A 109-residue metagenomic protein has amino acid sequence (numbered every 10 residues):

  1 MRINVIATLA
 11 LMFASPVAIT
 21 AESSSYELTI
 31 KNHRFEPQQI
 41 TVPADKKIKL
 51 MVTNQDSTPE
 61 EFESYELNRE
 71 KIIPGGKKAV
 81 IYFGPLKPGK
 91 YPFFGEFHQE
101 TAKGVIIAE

Functional and structural regions predicted by a protein language model:
M1-V5: Positively charged n-region of N-terminal signal peptides that target proteins for export
A14-P16: N-terminal signal peptide c-region/cleavage motif recognized by signal peptidases
A21-E27, R34, P74-E109: Extracellular/periplasmic metallocenter environments
Q38, K46-L50: Structural beta-strand segments of beta-rich domains
Q38-I40, N68-I72: Beta-strand-rich interaction surfaces with strong enrichment in secreted/lumenal proteins
I48, T58-E60, A102-G104: Short beta-strand/loop motifs in extracellular/secreted proteins, especially within beta-sandwich accessory domains
V52-N54: Asparagine-centered strand-capping/turn motif at beta-strand->loop junctions
E60-E66: Change to "...patches in solvent-exposed regions of secreted, membrane-anchored, or virion-exposed structural
